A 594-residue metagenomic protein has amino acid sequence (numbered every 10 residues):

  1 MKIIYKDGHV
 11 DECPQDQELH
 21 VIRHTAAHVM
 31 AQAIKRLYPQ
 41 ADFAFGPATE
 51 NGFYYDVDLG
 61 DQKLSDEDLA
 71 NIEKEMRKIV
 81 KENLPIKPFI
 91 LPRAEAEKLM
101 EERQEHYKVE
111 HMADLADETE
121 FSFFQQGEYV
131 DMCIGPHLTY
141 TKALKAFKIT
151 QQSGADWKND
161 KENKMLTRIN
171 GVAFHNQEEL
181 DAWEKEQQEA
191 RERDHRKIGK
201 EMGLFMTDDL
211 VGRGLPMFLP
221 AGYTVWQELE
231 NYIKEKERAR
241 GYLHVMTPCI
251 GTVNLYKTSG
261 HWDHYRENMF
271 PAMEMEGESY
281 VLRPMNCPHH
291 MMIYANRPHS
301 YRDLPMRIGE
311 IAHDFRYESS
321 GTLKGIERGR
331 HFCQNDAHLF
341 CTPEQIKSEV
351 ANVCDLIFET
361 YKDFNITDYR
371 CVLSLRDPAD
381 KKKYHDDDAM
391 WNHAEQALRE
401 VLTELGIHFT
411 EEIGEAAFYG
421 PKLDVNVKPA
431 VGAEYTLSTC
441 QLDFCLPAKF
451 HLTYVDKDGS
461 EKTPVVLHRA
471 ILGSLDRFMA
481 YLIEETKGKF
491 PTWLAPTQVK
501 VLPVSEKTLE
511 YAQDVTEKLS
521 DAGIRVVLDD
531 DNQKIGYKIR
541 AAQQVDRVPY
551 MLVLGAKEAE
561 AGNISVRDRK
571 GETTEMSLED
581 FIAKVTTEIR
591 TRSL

Functional and structural regions predicted by a protein language model:
M1-D42, E50, D56-L594: NTP/phosphate- and nucleic-acid-binding module
F45: Conserved P-loop NTP-binding catalytic core
